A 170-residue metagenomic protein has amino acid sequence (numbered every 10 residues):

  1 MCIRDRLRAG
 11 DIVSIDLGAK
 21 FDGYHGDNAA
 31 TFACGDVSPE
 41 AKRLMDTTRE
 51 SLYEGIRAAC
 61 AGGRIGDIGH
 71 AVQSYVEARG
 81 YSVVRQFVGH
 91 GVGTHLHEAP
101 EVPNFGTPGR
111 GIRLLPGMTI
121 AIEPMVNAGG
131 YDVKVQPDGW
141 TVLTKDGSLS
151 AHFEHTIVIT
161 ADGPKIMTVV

Functional and structural regions predicted by a protein language model:
M1-V170: Active-site neighborhoods and metal-handling regions in enzymes and metal-associated proteins
